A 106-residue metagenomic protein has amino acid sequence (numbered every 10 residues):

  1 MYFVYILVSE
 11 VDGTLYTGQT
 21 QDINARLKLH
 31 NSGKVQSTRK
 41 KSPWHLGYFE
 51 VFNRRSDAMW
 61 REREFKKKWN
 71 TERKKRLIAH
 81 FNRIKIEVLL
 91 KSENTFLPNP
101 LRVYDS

Functional and structural regions predicted by a protein language model:
M1-T17, Q21-S106: Structure-specific nucleic-acid interaction/processing domains
